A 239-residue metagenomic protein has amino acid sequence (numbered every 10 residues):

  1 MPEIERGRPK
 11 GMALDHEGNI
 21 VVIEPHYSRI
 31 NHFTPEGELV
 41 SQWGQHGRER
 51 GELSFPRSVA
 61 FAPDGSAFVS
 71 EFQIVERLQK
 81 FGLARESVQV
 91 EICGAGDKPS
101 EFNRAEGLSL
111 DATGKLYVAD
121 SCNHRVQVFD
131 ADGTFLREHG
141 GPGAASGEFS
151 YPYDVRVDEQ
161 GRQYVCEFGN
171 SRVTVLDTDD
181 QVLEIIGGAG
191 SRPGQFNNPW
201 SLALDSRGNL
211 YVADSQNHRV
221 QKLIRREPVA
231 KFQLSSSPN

Functional and structural regions predicted by a protein language model:
M1-N239: Eukaryotic scaffold repeat domains enriched in small/polar residues
